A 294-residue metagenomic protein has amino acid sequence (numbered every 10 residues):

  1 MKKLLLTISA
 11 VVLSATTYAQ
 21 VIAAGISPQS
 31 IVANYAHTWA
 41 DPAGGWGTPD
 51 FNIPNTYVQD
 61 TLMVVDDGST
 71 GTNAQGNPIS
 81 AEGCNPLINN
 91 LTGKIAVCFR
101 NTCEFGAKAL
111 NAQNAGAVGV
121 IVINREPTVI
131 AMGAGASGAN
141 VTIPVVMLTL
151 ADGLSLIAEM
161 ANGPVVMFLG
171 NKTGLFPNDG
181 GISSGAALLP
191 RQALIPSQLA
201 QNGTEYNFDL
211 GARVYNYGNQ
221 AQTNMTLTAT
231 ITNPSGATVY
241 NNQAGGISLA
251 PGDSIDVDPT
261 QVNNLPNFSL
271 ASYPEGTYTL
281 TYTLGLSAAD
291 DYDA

Functional and structural regions predicted by a protein language model:
M1-V21, N202, Y217, I231-N233 (+1 more regions): Bacterial Sec-dependent N-terminal signal peptides
Y18-L110, I143: Protease-associated
D60, T72, I130-A139, Q198-L199 (+2 more regions): Substrate-binding/specificity loop regions of serine endopeptidase catalytic domains, predominantly subtilases
L91-T92, R125-E159: Short acidic, glycine/proline-enriched helix-loop-strand junctions
Q113-G116: Non-catalytic positions within long, well-ordered alpha-helices that form the structural scaffold/packing of enzyme
V120-V122: Hydrophobic residues within beta-strands of alpha/beta enzymes
L150-G181: Soluble metallo-hydrolase cores and metallopeptidase-like ectodomains found primarily in the secretory/periplasmic
N171-A294: Extracellular/luminal regions of secreted and cell-surface proteins that mediate adhesion/ECM remodeling
